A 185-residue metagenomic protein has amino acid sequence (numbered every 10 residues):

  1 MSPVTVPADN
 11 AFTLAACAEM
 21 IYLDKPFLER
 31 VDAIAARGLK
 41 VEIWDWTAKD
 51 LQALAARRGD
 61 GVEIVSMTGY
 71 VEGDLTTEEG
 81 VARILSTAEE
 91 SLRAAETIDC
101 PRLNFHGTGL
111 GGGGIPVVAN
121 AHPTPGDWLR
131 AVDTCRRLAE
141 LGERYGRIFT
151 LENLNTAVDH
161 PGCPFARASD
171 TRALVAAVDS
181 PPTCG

Functional and structural regions predicted by a protein language model:
M1-P101, P125-G126, A176, S180: N-terminal pre-domain/capping segments
A15, N104, G185: Conserved beta-strand segments that form the floor/walls of ligand-binding pockets within enzyme and binding domains
L28, D32-R37, V41, M67 (+1 more regions): Acidic/histidine-rich catalytic cores of soluble enzymes
V71-D74, L110-G112, N155-A157: A short, flexible beta-alpha/helix-coil linker loop
V81-E89, T124-C135, P164-S169: Charged helix-capping and loop-helix junction motifs
I98, L103-F105, A131-V132: Extended substrate/RNA-proximal surfaces in nucleic-acid metabolism proteins
R102-G114, R147-I148: Mobile beta-alpha loop/short-helix "lid" or hinge segments that flank ligand
G114-L129, N155-C163: Surface-exposed cleft-lining segments at the edges of enzyme active sites
